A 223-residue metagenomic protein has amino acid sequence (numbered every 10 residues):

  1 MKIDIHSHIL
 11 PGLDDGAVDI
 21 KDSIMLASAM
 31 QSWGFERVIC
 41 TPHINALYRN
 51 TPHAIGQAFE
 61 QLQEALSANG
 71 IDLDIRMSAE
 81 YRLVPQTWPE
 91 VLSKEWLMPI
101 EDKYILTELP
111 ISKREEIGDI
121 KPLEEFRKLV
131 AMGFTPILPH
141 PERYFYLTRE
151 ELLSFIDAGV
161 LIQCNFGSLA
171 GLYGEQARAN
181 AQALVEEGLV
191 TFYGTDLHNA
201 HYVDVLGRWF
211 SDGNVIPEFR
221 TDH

Functional and structural regions predicted by a protein language model:
M1-D72: An N-terminally biased module of ancient metal coordination in phosphate/nucleic-acid-related enzymes
H6-L10, H140, H198: Histidine-centered divalent metal-coordination motifs
Q31, V130, V185-E186: Non-catalytic positions within long, well-ordered alpha-helices that form the structural scaffold/packing of enzyme
N45-Y48, R82-V84, E142-L147, L169-L172 (+1 more regions): Active-site environment of divalent metal-dependent phosphoester hydrolases
T51-I162: Extended substrate/RNA-proximal surfaces in nucleic-acid metabolism proteins
V160-G171: His/Asp/Glu-enriched short active-site or ligand-binding loop at hydrolase and phosphoryl-transfer sites
E187-V205: Short acidic/histidine-rich active-site segments
G207-H223: Mid-to-C-terminal alpha-helical segments outside catalytic/metal-binding sites
